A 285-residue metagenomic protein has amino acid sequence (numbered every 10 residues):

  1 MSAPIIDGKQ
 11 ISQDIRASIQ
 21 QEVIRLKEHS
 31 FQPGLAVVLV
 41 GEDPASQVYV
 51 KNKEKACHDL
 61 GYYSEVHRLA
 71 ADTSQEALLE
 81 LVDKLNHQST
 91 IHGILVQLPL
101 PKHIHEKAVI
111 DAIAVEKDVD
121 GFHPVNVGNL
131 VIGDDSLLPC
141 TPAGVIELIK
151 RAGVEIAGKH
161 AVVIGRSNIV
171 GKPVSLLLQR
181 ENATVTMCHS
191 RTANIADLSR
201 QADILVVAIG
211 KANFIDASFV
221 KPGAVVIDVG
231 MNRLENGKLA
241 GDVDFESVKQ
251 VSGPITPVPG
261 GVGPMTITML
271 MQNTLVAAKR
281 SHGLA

Functional and structural regions predicted by a protein language model:
M1-F31: Positively charged, low-complexity intrinsically disordered leader regions
V40-E54, S136-V225, K238-E246: Glycine-rich phosphate/diphosphate-binding loop of Rossmann-like nucleotide-binding domains
C57-D72, V185-M187: Short beta-strand elements in bilobed, periplasmic/extracellular small-molecule ligand-binding domains
A77-S89: Short, well-structured alpha-helical segments in soluble
V96-I156: Anion-binding alpha/beta catalytic cores of soluble intermediary-metabolism enzymes, centered on
P99, A208-K211, G230-M231: Short glycine-/small-residue-rich Rossmann-like dinucleotide-binding loops
K102-H103, N213-I215, L234-E235: Short glycine-rich, flexible loops that bind phosphorylated cofactors or substrates
K107-H123, V127, G230-H282: Rossmann-fold NAD(P)-binding glycine/threonine-rich loop
